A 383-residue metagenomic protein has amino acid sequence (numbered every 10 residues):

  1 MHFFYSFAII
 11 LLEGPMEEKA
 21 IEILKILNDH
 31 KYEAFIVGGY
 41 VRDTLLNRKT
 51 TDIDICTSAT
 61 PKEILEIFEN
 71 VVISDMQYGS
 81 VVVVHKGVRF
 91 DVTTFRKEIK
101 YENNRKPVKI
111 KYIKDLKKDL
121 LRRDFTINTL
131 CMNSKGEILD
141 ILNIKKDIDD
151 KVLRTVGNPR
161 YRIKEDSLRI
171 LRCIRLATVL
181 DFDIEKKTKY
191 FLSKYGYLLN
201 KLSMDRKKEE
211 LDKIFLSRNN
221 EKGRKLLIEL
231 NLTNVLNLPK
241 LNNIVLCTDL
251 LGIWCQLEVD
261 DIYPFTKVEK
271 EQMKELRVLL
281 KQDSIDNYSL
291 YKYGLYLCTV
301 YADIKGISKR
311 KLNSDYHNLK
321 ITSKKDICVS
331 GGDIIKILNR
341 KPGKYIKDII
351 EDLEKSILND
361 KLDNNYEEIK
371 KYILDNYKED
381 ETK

Functional and structural regions predicted by a protein language model:
H2-K383: Catalytic cores of the polymerase beta-like nucleotidyltransferase superfamily and closely associated nucleotide
